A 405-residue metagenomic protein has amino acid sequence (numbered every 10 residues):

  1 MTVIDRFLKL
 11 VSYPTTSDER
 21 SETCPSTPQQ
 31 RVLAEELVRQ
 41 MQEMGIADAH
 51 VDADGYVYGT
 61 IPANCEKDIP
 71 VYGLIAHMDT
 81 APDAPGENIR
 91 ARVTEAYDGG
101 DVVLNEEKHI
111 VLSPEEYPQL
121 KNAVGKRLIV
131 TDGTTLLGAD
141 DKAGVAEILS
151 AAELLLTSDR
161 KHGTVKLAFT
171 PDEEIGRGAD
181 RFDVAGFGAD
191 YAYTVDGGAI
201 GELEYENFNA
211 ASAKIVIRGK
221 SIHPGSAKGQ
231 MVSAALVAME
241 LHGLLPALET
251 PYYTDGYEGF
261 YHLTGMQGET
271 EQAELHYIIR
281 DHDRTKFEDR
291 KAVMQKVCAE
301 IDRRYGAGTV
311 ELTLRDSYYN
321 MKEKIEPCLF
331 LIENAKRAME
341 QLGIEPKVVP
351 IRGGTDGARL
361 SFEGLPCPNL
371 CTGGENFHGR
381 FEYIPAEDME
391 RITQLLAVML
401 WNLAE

Functional and structural regions predicted by a protein language model:
T2-P28, V130, Y318, H378-G379: N-terminal capping segment at the start of a domain
E22-I69, G73-I75, D79, I89-R90: A non-catalytic alpha/beta surface segment that caps or lines the substrate-entry region of metallo-dependent hydrolase
K67-K161, A189: Active-site metal-coordination/substrate-binding segment of hydrolases, especially metallo-dependent peptidases
V102, Y117, K126-A139, D172-D302 (+2 more regions): Midchain, well-structured core segments that form catalytic/ion-binding scaffolds
L149-L156, E240-A247, V398-W401: Short glycine/serine- and small hydrophobic-enriched flexible loop segments
E153-I175, D255-G256: Short helix-loop-beta-strand segments that form the rim/entrance of peptidase-like active sites
L236-Y253, F260-H262, T309, Y319-P368: Active-site-adjacent substrate-binding region of metalloamidase/peptidase-like peptide-processing proteins
E269-E271, E345-L403: Zn-dependent metallopeptidase/amidohydrolase metal-coordination segment
